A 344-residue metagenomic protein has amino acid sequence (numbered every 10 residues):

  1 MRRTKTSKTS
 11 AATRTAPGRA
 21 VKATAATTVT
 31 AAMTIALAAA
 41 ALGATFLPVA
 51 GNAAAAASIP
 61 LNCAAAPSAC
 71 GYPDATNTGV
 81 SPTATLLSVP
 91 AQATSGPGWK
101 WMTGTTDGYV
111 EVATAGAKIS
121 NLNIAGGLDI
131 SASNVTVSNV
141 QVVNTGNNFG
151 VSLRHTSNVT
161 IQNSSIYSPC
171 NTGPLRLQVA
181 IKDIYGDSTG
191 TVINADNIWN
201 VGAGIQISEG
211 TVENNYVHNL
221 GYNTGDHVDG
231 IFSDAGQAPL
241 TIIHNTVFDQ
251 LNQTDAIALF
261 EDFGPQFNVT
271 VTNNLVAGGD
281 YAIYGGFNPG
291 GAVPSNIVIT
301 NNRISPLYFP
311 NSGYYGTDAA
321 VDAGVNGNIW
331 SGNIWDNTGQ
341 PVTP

Functional and structural regions predicted by a protein language model:
M1-A36: N-terminal export and membrane-targeting signals
A26, A38-S58: C-terminal region of N-terminal signal peptides and the immediate post-cleavage residues of exported proteins
A56, Y222-N223: Alpha-helix exit/C-cap motif
A57-S58, A65, V137, I161: Disulfide-bonded cysteine motifs in exported proteins
S58-T106, A292, N296, L307-P344: Acidic, glycine- and Ser/Thr-rich low-complexity intrinsically disordered tracts in extracellular/secreted proteins
V80-Y167, R176-Q178: N-terminal carbohydrate-binding/catalytic regions of secreted carbohydrate-active enzymes
G104-D107, I124-G126, N144-R154, C170-Y185 (+5 more regions): Extracellular beta-strand/beta-solenoid scaffold signature
G116-N123, N134-N144, T156-C170, D187-V201 (+5 more regions): Right-handed parallel beta-helix
